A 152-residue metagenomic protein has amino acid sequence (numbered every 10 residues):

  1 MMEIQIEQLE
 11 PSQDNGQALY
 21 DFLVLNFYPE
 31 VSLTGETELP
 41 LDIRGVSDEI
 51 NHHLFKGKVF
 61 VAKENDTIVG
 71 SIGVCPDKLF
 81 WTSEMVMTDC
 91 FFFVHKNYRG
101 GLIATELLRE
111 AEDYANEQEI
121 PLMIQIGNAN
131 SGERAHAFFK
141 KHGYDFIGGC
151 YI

Functional and structural regions predicted by a protein language model:
E3-L23: A short beta-loop-alpha structural element at the N-terminal edge of CoA-dependent acyl/N-acetyltransferase catalytic
F27-D48: Conserved GNAT-fold acetyl-CoA-binding loop/helix
E49-V61: A short helix-loop-beta-strand connector motif used in the catalytic cores of GNAT acetyltransferases and, in some
V61, T67-P76: Conserved beta-strand in the GNAT
K78-D89, F146-I147: A conserved beta-turn-beta hairpin within the catalytic core of GNAT-like acetyltransferases that forms part
C90-G100: A short, internal acetyl-CoA/4′-phosphopantetheine-binding micro-motif in the GNAT/acyltransferase core
G100-D113: Conserved acetyl-CoA-binding loop-helix of GNAT-fold acetyltransferases
A111, M123-A135, I152: Conserved beta-strand-loop-alpha-helix junction that forms the acyl-donor binding cleft
